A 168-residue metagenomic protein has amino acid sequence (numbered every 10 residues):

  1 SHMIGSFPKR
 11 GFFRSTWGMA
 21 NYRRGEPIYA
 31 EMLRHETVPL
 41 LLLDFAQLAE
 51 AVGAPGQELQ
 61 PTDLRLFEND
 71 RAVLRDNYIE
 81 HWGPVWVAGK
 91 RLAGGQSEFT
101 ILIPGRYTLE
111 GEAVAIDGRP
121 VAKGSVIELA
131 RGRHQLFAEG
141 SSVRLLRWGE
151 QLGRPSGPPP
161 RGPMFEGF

Functional and structural regions predicted by a protein language model:
S1-G94, Y107, G111-R133: Extracytoplasmic
L92-F168: Beta-strand-enriched, solvent-exposed domains that form extended recognition/catalytic surfaces
